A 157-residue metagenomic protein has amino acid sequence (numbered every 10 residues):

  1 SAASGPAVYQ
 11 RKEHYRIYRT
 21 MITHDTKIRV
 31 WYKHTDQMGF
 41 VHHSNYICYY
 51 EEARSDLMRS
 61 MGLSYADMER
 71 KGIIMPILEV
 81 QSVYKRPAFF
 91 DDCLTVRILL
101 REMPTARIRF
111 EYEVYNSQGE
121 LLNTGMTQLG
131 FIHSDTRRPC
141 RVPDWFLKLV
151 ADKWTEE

Functional and structural regions predicted by a protein language model:
S1-T20: N-terminal amphipathic/basic-hydrophobic helices that include classical n-h-c signal peptides and signal-anchor
Q10-K12, Y32, D152: Generic cytosolic/nucleocytoplasmic N-terminal low-complexity/intrinsically disordered segments
T20-S60, S117: Catalytic strand-loop segment that frames the active site of acyl-thioester-processing enzymes
I22-T26, R59, F89-F90, R101-E157: HotDog/MaoC-like acyl-thioester-processing domains
I28-Y32, Y84, F131: Hydrophobic residues in beta-strands and at strand termini
G39, I98, R137: Hydrophobic pocket/interface hotspot
Y46-Y49, I74-P76, E111, Q128: Residue-level recognition of specific faces of alpha-helices
L57-T95, L99-M103, R107-R109, L122: Hydrophobic beta-strand-centered segment that forms part of the acyl-chain substrate-binding groove
